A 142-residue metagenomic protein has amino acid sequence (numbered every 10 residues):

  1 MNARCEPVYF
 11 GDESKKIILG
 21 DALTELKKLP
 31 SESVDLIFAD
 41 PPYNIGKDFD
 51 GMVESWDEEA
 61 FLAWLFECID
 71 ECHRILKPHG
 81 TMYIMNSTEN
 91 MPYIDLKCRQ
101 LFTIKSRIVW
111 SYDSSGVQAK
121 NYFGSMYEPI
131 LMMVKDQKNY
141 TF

Functional and structural regions predicted by a protein language model:
N2-F142: Core catalytic lobe of class I
